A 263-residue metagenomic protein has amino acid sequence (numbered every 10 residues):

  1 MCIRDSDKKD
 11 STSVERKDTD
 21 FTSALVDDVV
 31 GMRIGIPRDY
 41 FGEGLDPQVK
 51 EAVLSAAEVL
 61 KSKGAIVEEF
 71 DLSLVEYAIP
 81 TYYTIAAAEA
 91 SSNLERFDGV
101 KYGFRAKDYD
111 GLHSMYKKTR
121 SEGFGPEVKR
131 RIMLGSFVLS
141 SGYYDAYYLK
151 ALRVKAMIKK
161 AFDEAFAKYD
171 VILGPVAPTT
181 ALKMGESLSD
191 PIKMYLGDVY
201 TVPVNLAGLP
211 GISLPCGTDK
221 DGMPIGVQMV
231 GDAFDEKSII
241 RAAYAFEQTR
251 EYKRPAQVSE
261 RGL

Functional and structural regions predicted by a protein language model:
R4-K50, L54-K63, M133-D163, K168 (+1 more regions): Structural helix-boundary/capping segments
R16-D18, D71-I79: Short, surface-exposed recognition loops and adjoining beta-strand edges that mediate ligand/DNA contacts, enriched
F21-S23, T81, K117-G123: A short glycine-threonine-serine/GTX helix/turn-capping micro-motif
V29, V75, D98-L206, R254-G262: Serine-dependent amide/ester hydrolase catalytic core
P47-V49, I79-A88, K183-S189: Short glycine/threonine-rich loop-to-helix capping motif typified by GTGT followed within a few residues by an Asp-Pro
I66-D71, I212: General small-molecule cofactor/ligand-binding pocket signal
